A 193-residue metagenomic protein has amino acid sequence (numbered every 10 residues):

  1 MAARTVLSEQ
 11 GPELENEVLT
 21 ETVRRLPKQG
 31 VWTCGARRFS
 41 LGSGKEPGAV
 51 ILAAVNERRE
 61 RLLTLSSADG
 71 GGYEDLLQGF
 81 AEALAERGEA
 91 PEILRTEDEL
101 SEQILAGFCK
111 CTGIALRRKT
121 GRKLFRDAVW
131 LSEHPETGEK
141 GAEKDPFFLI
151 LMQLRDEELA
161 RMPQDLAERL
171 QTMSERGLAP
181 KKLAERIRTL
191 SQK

Functional and structural regions predicted by a protein language model:
M1-K193: Secondary-structure boundary/capping micro-motif
